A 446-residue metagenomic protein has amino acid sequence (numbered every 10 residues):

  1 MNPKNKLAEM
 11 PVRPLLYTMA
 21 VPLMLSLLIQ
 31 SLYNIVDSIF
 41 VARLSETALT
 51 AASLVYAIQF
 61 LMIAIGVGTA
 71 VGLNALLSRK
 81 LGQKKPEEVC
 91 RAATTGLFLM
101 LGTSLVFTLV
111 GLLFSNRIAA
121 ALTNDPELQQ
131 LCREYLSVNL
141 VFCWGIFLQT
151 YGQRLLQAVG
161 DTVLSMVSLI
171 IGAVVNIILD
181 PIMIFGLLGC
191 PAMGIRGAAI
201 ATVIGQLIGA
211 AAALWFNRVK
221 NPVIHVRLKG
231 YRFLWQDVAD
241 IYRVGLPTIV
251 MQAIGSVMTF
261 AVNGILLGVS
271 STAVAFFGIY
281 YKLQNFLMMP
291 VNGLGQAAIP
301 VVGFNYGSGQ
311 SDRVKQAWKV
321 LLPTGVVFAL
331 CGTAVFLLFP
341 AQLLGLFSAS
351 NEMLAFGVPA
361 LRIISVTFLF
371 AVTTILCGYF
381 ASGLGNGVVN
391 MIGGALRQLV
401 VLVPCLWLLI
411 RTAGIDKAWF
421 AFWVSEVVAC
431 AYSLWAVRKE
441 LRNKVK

Functional and structural regions predicted by a protein language model:
M1-A20, L77-W144, C190-L246, V302-T367 (+1 more regions): Short alpha-helical transmembrane segments in multi-pass integral membrane proteins
L7-I39, R43-L44, A57-G72, L76 (+6 more regions): N-terminal transmembrane alpha-helices
T18, V41-F60, P126-L131, I195-R196 (+5 more regions): Interfacial/gating helices of multi-pass transporter permease domains
T18-D37, V138, Q149, G172 (+5 more regions): Transmembrane helical elements of multi-pass membrane transporters/channels
L28, L32-T50, A119-P126, I182-M193 (+4 more regions): Helix-terminus/linker motif at the lipid-water interface of multi-pass membrane proteins
L49-L109, I146-S165, F276-A334, L338 (+1 more regions): Small-residue-rich hydrophobic transmembrane alpha-helices
L61-A64, N176-P181, A210-L214, F286-M289 (+3 more regions): Hydrophobic transmembrane alpha-helices of multi-pass small-molecule transporters
A70, V138-Q157, S165-A173, A198-A213 (+4 more regions): Short runs within selected transmembrane alpha-helices of multi-pass transporters and secretion channels
